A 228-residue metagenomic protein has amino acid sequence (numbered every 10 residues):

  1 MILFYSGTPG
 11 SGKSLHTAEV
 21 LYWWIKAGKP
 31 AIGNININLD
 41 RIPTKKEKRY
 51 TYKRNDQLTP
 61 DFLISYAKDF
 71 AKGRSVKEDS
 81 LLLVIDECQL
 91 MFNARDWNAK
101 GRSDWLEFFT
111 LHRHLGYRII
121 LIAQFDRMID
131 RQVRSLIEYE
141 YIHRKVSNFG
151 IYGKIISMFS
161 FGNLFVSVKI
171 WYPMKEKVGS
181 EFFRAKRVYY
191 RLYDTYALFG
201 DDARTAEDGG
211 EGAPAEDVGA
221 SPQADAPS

Functional and structural regions predicted by a protein language model:
M1-A67: Conserved P-loop
F4-G7, S11-G12, L82, C88 (+1 more regions): Phosphate/NTP-binding elements of NTP-utilizing enzymes
L21, A71-R74, D130: Short, flexible, glycine/charge-rich loop motifs used to bind or transfer phosphoryl groups or to couple energy/partner
K26, T44, E78, H114 (+1 more regions): Short, well-ordered coil/turn elements that cap or connect secondary structure elements
G28-P30, D79-L82, R113-L121: Loop/turn-to-beta-strand initiation segments
D40-E107: Conserved nucleotide-sensing/catalytic segment adjacent to the nucleotide-binding pocket in NTP-handling enzymes
C88-E176: Replace "adjacent to P-loop NTPase cores in ATP/GTP-dependent enzymes" with "adjacent to NTP-binding cores
G153-S228: Conserved P-loop NTPase motor module
